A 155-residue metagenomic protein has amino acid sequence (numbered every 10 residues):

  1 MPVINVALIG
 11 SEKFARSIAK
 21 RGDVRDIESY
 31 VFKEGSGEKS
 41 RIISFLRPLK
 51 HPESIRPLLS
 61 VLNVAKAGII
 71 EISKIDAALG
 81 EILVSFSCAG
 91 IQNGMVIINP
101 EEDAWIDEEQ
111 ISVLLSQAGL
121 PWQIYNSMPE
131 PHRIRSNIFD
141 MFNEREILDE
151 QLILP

Functional and structural regions predicted by a protein language model:
M1-R47: Conserved G1/Walker A P-loop phosphate-binding module
L8, L154-P155: Generic low-polarity alpha-helical segments
E12, E28, E34, E38 (+8 more regions): Glutamate identity and glutamate-enriched acidic tracts
K13-S17, S60-N63, A77-E81, I106 (+2 more regions): Charged, alpha-helix-enriched surfaces in structured cytosolic catalytic cores of large nucleotide-utilizing machines
G22, P48-L49, F86, L115: Short hydrophobic alpha-helical segments of the AMP-binding
K39, R47-E53, N63-E81, G90-D107: Conserved Switch II/interswitch segment of TRAFAC-class P-loop GTPases
S87-L154: Canonical P-loop GTPase G-domain recognition
